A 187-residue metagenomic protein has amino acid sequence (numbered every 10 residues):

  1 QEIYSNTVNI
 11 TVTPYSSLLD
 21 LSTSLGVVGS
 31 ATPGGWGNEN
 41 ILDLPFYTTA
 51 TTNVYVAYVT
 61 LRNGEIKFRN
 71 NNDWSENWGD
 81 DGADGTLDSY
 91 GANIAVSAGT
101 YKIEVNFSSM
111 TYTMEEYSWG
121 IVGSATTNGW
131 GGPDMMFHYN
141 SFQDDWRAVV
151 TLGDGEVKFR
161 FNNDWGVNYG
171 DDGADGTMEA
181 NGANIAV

Functional and structural regions predicted by a protein language model:
Q1-V187: Insoluble glucan recognition modules
